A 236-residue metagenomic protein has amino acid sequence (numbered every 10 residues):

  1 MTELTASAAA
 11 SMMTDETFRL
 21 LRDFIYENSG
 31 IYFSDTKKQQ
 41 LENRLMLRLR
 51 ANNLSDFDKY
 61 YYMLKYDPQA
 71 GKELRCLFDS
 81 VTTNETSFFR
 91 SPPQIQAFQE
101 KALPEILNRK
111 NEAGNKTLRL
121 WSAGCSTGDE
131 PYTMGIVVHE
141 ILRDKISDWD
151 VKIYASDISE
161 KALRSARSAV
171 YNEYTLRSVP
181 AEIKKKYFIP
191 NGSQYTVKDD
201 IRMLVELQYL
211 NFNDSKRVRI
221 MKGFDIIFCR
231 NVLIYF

Functional and structural regions predicted by a protein language model:
T2-R119: Conserved AdoMet
F89, D129, F236: Residues that form or flank phosphate/diphosphate-binding pockets in enzymes that use nucleotide phosphates
Q96, Y132, R164: Alpha-helical elements of the RecA-like P-loop NTPase motor core of helicases
A102, V138-L142, V170: Active-site catalytic pocket residues across diverse enzymes, especially alpha/beta-hydrolases
N115-T133, K152-Y154: Conserved class I S-adenosyl-L-methionine
A123, D144-F228, V232-F236: Extended basic-aromatic, gly/pro-enriched interface segments that bind polyanionic ligands
T127-I146: Conserved SAM-binding loop of SAM-dependent methyltransferases across substrates and taxa, primarily the Class I
